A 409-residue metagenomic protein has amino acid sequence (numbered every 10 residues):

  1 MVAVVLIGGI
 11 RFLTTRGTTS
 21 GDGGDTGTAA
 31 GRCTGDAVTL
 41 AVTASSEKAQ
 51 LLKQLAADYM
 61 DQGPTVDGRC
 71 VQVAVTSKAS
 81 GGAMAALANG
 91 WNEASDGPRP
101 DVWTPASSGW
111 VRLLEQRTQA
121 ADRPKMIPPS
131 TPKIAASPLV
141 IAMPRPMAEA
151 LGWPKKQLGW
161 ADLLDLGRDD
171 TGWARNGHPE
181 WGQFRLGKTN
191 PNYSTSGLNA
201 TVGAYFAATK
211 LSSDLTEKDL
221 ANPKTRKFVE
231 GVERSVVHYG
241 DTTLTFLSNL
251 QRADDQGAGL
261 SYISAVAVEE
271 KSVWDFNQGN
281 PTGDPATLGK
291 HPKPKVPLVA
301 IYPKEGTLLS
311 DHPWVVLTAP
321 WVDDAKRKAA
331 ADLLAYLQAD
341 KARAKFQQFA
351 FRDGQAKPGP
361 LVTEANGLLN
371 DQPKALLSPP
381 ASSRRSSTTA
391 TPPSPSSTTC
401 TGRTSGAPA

Functional and structural regions predicted by a protein language model:
M1-G21, V315-A409: Extracellular/periplasmic juxtamembrane helices and adjacent flexible linkers that interface with membrane partners
G9-A120, I127-P128: Early extracytoplasmic/lumenal segment of secretory-pathway proteins
A37, C70, G97-R99, I127-P129 (+4 more regions): Extracytoplasmic
T43-S45, W153, G167-R175, W181-G197 (+1 more regions): Short beta-strand->loop
T118-Y193: A conserved helix-loop-strand patch within extracytoplasmic ligand-binding domains of the periplasmic binding
P128-I141, R226-V236, G240, L288-P320: Periplasmic-binding protein-like
M147-W153, A207-L215, P320-A330: Short helix-loop capping/hinge motifs at secondary-structure junctions, enriched in acidic/polar residues
G203-A300: Ligand-binding pocket segment of bilobal, Venus flytrap-like solute-binding proteins
